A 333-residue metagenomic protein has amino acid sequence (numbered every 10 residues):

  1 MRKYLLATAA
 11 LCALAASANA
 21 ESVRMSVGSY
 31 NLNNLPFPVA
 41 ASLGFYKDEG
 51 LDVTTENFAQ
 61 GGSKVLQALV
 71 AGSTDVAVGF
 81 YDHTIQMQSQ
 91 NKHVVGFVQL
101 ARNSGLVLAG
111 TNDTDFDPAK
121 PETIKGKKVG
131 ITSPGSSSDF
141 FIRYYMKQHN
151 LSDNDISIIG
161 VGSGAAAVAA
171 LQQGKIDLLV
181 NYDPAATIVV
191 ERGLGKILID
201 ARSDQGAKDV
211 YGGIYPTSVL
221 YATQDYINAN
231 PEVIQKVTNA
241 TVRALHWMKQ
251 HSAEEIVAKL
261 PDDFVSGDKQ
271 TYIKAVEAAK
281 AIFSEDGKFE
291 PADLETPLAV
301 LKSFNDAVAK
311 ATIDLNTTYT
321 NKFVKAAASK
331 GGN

Functional and structural regions predicted by a protein language model:
Y4-L14: Sec-dependent N-terminal signal peptides
L14-A20: Sec/Tat signal peptide C-region and signal peptidase I cleavage site
E21-S152, S157-V161, Q173, D177-D183 (+2 more regions): Short, glycine-/small- and polar/acidic-enriched structural segments that line small-molecule recognition paths
N34, L66, Y81-T84, P121 (+13 more regions): Extracytoplasmic/secreted envelope proteins and their assembly/folding machinery, especially bacterial periplasmic
D48, F116, R202-G213, A281-E290: Short, solvent-exposed loop/beta-turn-alpha elements that line the ligand-binding surface or hinge of extracytoplasmic
A166-P261: Pocket-lining segment of extracytoplasmic ligand-binding domains
I227-A307: Secondary-structure end/capping motifs
L298-N333: Conserved C-terminal helix/tail region of periplasmic/extracytoplasmic solute-binding proteins
